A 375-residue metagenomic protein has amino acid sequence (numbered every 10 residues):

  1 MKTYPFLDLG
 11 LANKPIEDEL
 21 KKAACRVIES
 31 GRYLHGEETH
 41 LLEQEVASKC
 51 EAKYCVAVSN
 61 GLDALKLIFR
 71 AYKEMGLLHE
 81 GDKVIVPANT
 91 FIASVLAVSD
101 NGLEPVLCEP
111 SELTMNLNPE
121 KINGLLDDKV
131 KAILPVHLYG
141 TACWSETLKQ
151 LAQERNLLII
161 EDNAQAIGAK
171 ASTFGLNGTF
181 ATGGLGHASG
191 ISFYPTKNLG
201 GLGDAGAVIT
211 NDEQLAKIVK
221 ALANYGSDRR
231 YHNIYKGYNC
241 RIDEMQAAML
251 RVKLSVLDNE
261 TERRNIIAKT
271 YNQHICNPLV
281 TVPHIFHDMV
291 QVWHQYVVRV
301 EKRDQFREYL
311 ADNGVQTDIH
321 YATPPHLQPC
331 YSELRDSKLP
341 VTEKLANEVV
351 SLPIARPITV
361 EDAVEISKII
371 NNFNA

Functional and structural regions predicted by a protein language model:
M1-R32, E37, N313, P353: N-terminal "arm"/small-domain region of PLP-dependent enzymes with the aminotransferase-like
G10, T39-E45, E51-K53, E120 (+4 more regions): PLP-dependent aminotransferase class I/II
P15, L78, R264: Pyridoxal 5′-phosphate
R32-K83, L96-N101, L107-C108: Phosphate-binding glycine-rich loop
K73-L138, A142-E154, L158-N163, K170: PLP-dependent aminotransferase-like
A97-V98, L151, A181, N198 (+1 more regions): Hydrophobic/aromatic ligand-binding patch that stacks against planar heteroaromatic rings of cofactors or nucleotides
E161-G200, R230-I234: Conserved active-site segment immediately N-terminal to the catalytic lysine that forms the internal aldimine
I191-S192, G206-N211, R251: Short beta-strand-to-turn element immediately C-terminal to the catalytic PLP-Schiff-base lysine in fold type I
